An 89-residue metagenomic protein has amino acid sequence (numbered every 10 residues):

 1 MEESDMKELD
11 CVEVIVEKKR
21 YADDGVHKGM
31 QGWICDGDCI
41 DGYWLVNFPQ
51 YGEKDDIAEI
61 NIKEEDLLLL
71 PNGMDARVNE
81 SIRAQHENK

Functional and structural regions predicted by a protein language model:
E2-E3, K7-D75: Basic/aromatic-rich interaction segments and small domains that mediate binding to polyanionic partners
P71-K89: Long, low-complexity intrinsically disordered regions
